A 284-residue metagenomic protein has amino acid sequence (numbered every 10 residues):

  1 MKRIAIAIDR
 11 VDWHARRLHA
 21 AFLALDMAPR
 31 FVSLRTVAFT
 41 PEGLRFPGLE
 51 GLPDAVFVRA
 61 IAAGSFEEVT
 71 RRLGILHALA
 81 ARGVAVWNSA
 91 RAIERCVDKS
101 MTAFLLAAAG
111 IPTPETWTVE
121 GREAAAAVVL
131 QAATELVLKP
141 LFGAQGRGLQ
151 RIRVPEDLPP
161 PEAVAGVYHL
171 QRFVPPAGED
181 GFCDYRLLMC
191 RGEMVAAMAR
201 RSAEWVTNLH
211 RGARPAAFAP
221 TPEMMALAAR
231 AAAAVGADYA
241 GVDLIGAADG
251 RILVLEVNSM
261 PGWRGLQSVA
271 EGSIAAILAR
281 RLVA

Functional and structural regions predicted by a protein language model:
M1-A5: Extreme N-terminal starter segment of soluble prokaryotic enzymes
D9-E115: Conserved N-proximal alpha/beta basic substrate-recognition cap immediately N-terminal to, or forming the N-lobe
D26, M189-E193, A247-G250: Short acidic-glycine loop/turn motifs at beta-strand connectors
A109-A133: Rossmann-like NAD(P)H-binding beta-loop-alpha module
L136, V195-A196, A240, L253-E256: Protein kinase-like catalytic core scaffold
Q145-A232: Phosphate-binding site of ATP-dependent enzymes
W205-V254, G265, A276-A284: A long amphipathic alpha-helix within ATP-dependent nucleotide-binding catalytic cores
N258-A270: Glycine-rich phosphate/pyrophosphate-binding beta-alpha loops
